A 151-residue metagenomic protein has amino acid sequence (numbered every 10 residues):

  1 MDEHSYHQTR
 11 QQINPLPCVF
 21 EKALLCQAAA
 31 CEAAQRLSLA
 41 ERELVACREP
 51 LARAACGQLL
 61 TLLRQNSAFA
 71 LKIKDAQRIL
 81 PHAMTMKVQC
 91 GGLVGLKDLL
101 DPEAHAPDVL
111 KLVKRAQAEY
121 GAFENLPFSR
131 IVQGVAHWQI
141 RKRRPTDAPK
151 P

Functional and structural regions predicted by a protein language model:
M1-P151: Cysteine-centered metal-binding/redox modules
